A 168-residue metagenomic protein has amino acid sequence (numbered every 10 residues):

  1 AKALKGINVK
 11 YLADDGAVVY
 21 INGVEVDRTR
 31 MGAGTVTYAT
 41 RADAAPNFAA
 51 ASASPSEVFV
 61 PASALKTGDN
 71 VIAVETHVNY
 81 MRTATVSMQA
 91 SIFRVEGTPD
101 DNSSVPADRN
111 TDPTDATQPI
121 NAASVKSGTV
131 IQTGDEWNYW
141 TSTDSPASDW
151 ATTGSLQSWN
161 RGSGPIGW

Functional and structural regions predicted by a protein language model:
A1-I21, I72, W137, W159: Aromatic-lined ligand-binding clefts that engage carbohydrates, nucleic acids, or primary amines
A1-K2, D14, V24-E25, M31-G34 (+4 more regions): Acidic glycine-/aspartate-rich tracts in secreted/extracellular proteins
A1-K2, T35-S56, A107-W168: Extended carbohydrate-recognition surfaces in non-catalytic/accessory domains of CAZymes and lectin-like proteins
K5-N8, F59-A62, K126: Generic recognition of flexible, low-complexity loop/linker segments
L12, A64-T67, T129-Q132: Extracellular/periplasmic catalytic domains that process cell-envelope and extracellular macromolecules
V26-R28, V130-I131: Local beta-strand/beta-hairpin segments that build beta-sheet-rich folds
G32, R41-A122: An acidic-aromatic loop/edge-strand motif
